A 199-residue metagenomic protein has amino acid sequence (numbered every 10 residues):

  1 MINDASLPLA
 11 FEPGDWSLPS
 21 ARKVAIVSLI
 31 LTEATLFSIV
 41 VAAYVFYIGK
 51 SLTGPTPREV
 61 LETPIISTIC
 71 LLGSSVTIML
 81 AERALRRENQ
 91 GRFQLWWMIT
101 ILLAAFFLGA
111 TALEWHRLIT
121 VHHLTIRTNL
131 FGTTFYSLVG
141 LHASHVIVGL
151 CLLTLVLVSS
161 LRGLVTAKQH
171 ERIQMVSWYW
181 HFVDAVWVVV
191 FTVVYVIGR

Functional and structural regions predicted by a protein language model:
M1-R199: ...captures the hydrophobic TM-helix bundle architecture rather than a specific catalytic motif, and can also fire on
